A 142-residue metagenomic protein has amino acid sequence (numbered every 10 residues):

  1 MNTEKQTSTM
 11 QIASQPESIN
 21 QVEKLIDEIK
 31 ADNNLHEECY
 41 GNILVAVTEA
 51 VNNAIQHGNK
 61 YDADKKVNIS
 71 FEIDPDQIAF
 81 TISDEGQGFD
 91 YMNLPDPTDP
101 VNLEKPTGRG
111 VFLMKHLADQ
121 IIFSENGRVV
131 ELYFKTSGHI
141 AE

Functional and structural regions predicted by a protein language model:
M1-T9, I55-E142: Conserved beta-strand-loop-beta-strand hairpin that lines the nucleotide-binding pocket of ATP/GTP-utilizing enzymes
S8-N20: STAS-typified acidic loop motif
E17, E38-G41, K65: Conserved catalytic/ATP-binding subdomain
K24-T48, L103-K105: Conserved short strand/loop->alpha-helix "switch" segment adjacent to the catalytic nucleotide/phosphoryl-transfer site
T48, N52, Q56: Short alpha-helix lining the ATP-binding pocket of the histidine-kinase-like ATPase
